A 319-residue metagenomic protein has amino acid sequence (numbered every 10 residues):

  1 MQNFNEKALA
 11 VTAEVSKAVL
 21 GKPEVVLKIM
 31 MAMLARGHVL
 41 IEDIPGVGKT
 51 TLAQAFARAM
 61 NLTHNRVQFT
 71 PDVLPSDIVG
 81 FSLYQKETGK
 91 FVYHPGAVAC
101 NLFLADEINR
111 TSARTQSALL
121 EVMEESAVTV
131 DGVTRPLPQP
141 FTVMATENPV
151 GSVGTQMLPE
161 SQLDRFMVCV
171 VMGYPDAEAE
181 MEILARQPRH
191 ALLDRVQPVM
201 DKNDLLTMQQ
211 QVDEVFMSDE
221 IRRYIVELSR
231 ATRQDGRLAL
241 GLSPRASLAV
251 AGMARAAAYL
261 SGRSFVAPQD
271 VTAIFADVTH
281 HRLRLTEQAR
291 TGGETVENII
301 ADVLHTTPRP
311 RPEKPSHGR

Functional and structural regions predicted by a protein language model:
Q2-V47, R230: Pre-Walker A (pre-P-loop) alpha-helix and adjacent loop at the N terminus of AAA/AAA+ ATPase modules, a conserved
K28-M31, Y84-L104: Conserved alpha-helical scaffold flanking the Walker A/P-loop in AAA+ ATPase domains
M33-T70: Walker A/P-loop
D43, D106-E107, A118: Walker B catalytic acidic pair
I44, I78, T146: P-loop (Walker A) phosphate-binding loop of NTP-binding proteins
Q85-K90, T111, T115, M123-V215 (+1 more regions): Canonical AAA+ ATPase core
R195-V250: Conserved AAA+ ATPase small/helical "lid" subdomain
Q234-R319: C-terminal engagement/docking regions of AAA+ P-loop ATPases
